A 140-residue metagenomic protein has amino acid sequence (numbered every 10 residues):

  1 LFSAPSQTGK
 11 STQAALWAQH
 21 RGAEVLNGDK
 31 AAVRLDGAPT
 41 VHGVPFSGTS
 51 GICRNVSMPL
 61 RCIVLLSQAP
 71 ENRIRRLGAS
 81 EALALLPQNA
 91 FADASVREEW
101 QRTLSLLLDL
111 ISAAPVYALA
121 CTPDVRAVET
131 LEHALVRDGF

Functional and structural regions predicted by a protein language model:
L1-A4, A18-F140: Glycine-rich, often acidic-flanked micro-motifs that create phosphate/phosphodiester-binding or positioning elements
K10: Conserved lysine of the Walker
Q13-A14: Post-Walker A alpha-helix
